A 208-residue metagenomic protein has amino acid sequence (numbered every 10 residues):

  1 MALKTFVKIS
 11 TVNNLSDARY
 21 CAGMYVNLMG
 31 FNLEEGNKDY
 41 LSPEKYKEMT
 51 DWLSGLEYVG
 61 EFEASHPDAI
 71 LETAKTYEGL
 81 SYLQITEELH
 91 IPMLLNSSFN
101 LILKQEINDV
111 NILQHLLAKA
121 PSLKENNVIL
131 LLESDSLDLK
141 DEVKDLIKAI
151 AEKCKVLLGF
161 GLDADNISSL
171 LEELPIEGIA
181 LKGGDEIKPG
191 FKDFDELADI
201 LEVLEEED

Functional and structural regions predicted by a protein language model:
M1-S97, N108-L132, L137-D208: Conserved N-terminal beta1-alpha1 strand-loop-helix module at the mouth
N100-I102: ATP-grasp fold ATP-binding core
